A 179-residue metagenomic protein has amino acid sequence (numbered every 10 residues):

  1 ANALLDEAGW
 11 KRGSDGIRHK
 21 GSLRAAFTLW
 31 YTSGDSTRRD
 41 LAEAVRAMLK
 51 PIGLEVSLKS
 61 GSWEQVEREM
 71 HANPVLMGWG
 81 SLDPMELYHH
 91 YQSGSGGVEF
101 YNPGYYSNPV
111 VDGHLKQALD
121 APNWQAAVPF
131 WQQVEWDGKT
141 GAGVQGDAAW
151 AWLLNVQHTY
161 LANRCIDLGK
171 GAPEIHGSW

Functional and structural regions predicted by a protein language model:
A1-N2, T37-A47, V66-W179: Detector for C-terminal structural segments
N2-T28: Immediate post-signal peptide segment of exported/extracytoplasmic ligand-binding proteins
G9-G16, L54-S57, A142-G146: Surface-exposed helix-capping loop/turn segments at secondary-structure junctions
R24-S33, V56-L58: Short, well-ordered beta-strand elements
Y31-S33, S60-S62, N155-Q157: A mature extracytoplasmic/lumenal domain signature
V45-L58: Short alpha-helix C-terminal cap/hinge motif
L58-R68: Short helix-initiation/N-cap motifs at beta->coil->alpha
